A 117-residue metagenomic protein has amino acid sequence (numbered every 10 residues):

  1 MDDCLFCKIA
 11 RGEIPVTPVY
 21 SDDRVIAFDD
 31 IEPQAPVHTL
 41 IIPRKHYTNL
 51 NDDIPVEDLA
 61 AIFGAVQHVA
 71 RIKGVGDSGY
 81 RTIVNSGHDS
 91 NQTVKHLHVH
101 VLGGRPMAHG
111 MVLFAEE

Functional and structural regions predicted by a protein language model:
M1-E117: HIT superfamily nucleotide-processing domains
